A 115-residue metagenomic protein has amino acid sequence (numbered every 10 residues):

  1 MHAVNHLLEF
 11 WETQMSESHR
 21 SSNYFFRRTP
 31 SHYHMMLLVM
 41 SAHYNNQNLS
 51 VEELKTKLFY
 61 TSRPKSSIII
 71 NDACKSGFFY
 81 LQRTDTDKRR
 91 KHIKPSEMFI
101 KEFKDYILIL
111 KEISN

Functional and structural regions predicted by a protein language model:
E9-L38: Short alpha-helical segments that sit at the start of domains
S18, K104-N115: Amphipathic alpha-helical dimerization/coiled-coil segments that flank or bridge DNA-binding/regulatory modules
V39-H43: Short helix-to-turn junction characteristic of helix-turn-helix DNA-binding domains, especially the helix
N45-K57: Short acidic, hydrophobic short linear motifs in intrinsically disordered regions
E52, F59-R63, D87-K91: Phosphate-/nucleic-acid-contacting segments
Y60-K75: Short amphipathic alpha-helical interaction segments
C74-T84: A short, conserved structural fragment
T84-I107: Short, cationic-aromatic polyanion-contact patches
